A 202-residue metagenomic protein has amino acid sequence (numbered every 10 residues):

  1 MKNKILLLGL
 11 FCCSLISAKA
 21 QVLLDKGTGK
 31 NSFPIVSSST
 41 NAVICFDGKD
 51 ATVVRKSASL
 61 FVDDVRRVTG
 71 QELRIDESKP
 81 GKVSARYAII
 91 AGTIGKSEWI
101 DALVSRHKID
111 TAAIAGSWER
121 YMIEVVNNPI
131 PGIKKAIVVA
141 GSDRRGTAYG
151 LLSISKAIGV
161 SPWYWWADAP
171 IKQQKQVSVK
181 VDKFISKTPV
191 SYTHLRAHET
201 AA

Functional and structural regions predicted by a protein language model:
M1-Q21: Bacterial Sec-dependent N-terminal signal peptides
L6-L8, W118, A197: Intrinsically disordered and other compositionally biased segments
S17-K19, N41, T200-A201: Residue-level detector of intrinsically disordered, flexible termini and proteolytic processing junctions
Q21-S186: Contiguous, structured surface segment used for ligand recognition
P189-V190: Acidic, proline/serine/threonine- and glycine-rich low-complexity intrinsically disordered segments
H194-A202: Single conserved hydrophobic/aromatic residue that forms the stacking wall/gate of nucleotide- or nucleobase-binding
